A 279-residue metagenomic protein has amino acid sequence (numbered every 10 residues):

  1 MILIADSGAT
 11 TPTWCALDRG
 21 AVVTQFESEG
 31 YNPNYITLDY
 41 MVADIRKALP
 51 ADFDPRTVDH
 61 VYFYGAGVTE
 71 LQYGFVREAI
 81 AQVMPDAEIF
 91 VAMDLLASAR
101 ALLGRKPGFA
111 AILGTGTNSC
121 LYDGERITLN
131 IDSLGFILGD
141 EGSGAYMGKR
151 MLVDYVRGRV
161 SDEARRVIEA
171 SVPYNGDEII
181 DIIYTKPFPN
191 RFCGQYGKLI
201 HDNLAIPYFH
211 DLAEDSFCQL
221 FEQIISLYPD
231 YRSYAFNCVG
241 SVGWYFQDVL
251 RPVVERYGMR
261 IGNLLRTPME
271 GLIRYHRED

Functional and structural regions predicted by a protein language model:
M1-V61, A79, V83, A99-F109 (+1 more regions): ATP-binding/phosphotransfer module of carbohydrate and carboxylate kinases, centering on a glycine-rich
T69-E163: Phosphate-binding/catalytic loop of phosphoryl-transfer enzymes
